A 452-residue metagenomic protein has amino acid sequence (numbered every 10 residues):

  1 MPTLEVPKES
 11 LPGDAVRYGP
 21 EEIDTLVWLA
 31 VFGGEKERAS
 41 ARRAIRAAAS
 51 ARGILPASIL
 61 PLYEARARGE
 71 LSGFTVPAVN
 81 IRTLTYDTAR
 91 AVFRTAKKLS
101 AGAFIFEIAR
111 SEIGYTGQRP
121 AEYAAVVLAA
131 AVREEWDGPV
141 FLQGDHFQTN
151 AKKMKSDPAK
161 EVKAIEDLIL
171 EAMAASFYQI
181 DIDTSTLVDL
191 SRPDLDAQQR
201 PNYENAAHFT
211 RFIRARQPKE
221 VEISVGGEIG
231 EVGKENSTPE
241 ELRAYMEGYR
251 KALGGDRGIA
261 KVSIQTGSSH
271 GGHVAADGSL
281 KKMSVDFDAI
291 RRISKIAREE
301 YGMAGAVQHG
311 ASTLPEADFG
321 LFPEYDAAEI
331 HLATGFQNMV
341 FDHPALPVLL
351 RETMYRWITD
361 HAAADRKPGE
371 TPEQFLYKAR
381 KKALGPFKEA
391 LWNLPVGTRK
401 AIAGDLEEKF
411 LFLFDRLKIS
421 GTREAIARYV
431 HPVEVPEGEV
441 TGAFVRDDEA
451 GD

Functional and structural regions predicted by a protein language model:
M1-G144, N150-E161, D167-I169, F177 (+1 more regions): Alpha/beta catalytic barrel-like cores
T75-R82, F104-I108, G138-H146, Y178-I182 (+4 more regions): Hydrophobic faces of well-ordered beta-strands that scaffold small-molecule active sites in alpha/beta enzyme cores
A78-R82, I113-G117, Q199, E235 (+5 more regions): Hydrophobic alpha-helical scaffolding
R82-T85, S111-I113, F147-T149, T186-V188 (+2 more regions): Gly/Ser/Thr-rich loops at beta-strand to alpha-helix junctions that form or flank small-molecule/cofactor-binding
Y86, R90-A103, A121-E122, A129 (+2 more regions): Alpha/beta enzyme core
K153, H273-A276, P315-Y325, V340-R351: Histidine/acidic-residue-rich catalytic or RNA/ligand-binding cores of hydrolases and nuclease-related proteins
D183-D189, Y325-P344: Glycine-rich phosphate-binding active-site loops on the catalytic face of alpha/beta enzymes
S294-E299, M303-L332, F336: Long, well-ordered mid-to-C-terminal structural blocks that present hydrophobic/aromatic surfaces
